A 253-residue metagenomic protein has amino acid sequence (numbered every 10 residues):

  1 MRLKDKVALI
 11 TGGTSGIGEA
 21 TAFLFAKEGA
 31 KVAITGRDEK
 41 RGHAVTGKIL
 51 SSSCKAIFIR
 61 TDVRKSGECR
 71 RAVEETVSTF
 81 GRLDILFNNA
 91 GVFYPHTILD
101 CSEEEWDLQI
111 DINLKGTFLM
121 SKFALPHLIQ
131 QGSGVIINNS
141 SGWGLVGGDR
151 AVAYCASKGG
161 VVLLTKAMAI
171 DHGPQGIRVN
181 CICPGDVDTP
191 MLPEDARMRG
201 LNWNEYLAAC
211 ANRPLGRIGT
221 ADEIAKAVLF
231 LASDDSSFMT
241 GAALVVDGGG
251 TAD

Functional and structural regions predicted by a protein language model:
V7, T14-S15, D38: Conserved glycine-rich cofactor-binding loop
F87, G173, R178, M239-G241: Short, small/polar-rich loop/turn modules that mediate ligand/substrate recognition or access, typified
T97-I98, E105-I110, A209: Substrate-binding pocket helix/loop in short-chain dehydrogenase/reductase
S121, S157, T165: Active-site helix of classical SDR
P126, I170-P174, S237: Alpha-helical segment proximal to the catalytic Tyr-Lys
S141: Residue(s) in the substrate-gating loop at a strand-loop-helix junction that position the organic substrate next
V146, L229, T240-D253: Short C-terminal tail/terminal secondary-structure segment of NAD(P)H-dependent dehydrogenase/reductase domains
